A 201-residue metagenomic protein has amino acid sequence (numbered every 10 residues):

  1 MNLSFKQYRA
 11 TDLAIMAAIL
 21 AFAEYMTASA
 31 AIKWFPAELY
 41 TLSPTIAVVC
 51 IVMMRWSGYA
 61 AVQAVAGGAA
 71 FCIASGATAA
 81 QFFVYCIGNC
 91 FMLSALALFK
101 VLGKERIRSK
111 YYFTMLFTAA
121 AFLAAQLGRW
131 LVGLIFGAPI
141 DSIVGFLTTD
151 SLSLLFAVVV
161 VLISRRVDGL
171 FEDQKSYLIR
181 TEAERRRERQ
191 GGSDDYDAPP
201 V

Functional and structural regions predicted by a protein language model:
M1-R55: Hydrophobic transmembrane alpha-helices
A21-E24, G68-A69, N89: Residue-level recognition of pore/gate-forming positions within transmembrane alpha-helices of multi-pass
S29-L39, T78-I87, L98-P200: Membrane-embedded alpha-helical hairpins and interfacial helices in multi-pass inner-membrane proteins
V49, N89-L98: Alpha-helical transmembrane segments and their membrane-interface exit regions
I51-V65, K104-I107: Membrane-helix interface "capping/anchor" motifs
Y59-C72, K110-F122: Central hydrophobic cores of alpha-helical transmembrane segments in multi-pass integral membrane proteins
A64-G67, V84-M92: Hydrophobic core segments of alpha-helical transmembrane domains in multi-pass membrane proteins
I73-A77: Individual transmembrane alpha-helix segments
